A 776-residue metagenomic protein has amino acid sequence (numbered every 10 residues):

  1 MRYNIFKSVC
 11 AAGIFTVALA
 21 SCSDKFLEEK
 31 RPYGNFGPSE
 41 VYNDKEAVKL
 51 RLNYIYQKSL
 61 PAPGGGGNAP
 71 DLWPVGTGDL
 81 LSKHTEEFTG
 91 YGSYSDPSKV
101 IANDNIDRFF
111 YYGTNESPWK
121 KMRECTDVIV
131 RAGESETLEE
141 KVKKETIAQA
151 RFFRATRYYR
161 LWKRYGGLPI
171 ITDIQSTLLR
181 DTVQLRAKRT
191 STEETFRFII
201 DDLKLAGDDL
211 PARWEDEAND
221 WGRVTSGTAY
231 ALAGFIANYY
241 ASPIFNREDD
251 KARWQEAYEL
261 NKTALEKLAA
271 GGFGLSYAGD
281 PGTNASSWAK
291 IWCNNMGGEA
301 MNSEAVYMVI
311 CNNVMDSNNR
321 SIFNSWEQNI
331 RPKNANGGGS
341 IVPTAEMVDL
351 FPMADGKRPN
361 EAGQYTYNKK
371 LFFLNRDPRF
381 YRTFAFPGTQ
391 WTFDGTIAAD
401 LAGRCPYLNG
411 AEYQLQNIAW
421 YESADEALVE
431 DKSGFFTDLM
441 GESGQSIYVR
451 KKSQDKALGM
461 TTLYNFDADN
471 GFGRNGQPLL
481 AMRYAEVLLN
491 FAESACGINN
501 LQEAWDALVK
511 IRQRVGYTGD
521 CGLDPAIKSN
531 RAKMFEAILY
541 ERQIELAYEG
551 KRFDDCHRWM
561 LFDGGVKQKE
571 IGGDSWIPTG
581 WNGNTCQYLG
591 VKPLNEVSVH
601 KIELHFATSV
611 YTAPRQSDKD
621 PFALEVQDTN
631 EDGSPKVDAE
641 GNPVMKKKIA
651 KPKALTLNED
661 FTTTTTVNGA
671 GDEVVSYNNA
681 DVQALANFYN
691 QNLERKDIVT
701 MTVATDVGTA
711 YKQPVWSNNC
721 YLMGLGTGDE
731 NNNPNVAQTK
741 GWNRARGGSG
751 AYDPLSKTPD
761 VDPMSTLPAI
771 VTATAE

Functional and structural regions predicted by a protein language model:
M1-P32, D555: Bacterial Sec-dependent N-terminal signal peptides
S21-S23, P118-K121, F198-I200, N284-P352 (+3 more regions): Long, intrinsically disordered, low-complexity segments
S23-Y91, L168, G227-Y230, F235-E430 (+9 more regions): An aromatic- and glycine-enriched ligand-binding surface/loop that stacks and positions planar moieties
D44-G65, F88-Y165, Q184-R197, D201-N219 (+5 more regions): Conserved, well-structured interaction surfaces
F373, D377-I511, P768: C-terminal substrate/ligand-recognition segments
